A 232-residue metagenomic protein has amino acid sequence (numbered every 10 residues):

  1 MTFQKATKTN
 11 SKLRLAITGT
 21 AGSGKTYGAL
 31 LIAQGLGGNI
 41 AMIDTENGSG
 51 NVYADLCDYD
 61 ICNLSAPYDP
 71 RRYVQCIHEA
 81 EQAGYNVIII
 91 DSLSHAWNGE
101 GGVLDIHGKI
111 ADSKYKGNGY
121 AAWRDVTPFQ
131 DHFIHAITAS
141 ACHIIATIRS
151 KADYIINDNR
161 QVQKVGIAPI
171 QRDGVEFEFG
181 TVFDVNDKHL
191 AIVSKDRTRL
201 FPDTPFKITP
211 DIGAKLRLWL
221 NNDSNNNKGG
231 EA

Functional and structural regions predicted by a protein language model:
M1-T2, T7-L15, G22, K188-A232: C-terminal regions of RecA-like/P-loop NTPase motor modules
T2-A83, V87, S94-G99: Conserved P-loop
T20, P128-K215: Phosphate-binding/switch region of NTP-binding enzymes
T26, A66-V74, V87, K116 (+3 more regions): Amphipathic alpha-helical transducer elements in NTP-driven molecular machines
G35, E46-G50, L93-A96, V103 (+3 more regions): Conserved nucleotide-binding/hydrolysis micro-motifs of P-loop NTPases
A54-D55, G101-G102, N157-N159: Short amphipathic alpha-helical segments
Y59, L104-G108, Q161-Q163: Glycine-rich, phosphate-binding/catalytic loops in enzymes
I90-V126: Conserved P-loop NTPase nucleotide-binding/switch module
